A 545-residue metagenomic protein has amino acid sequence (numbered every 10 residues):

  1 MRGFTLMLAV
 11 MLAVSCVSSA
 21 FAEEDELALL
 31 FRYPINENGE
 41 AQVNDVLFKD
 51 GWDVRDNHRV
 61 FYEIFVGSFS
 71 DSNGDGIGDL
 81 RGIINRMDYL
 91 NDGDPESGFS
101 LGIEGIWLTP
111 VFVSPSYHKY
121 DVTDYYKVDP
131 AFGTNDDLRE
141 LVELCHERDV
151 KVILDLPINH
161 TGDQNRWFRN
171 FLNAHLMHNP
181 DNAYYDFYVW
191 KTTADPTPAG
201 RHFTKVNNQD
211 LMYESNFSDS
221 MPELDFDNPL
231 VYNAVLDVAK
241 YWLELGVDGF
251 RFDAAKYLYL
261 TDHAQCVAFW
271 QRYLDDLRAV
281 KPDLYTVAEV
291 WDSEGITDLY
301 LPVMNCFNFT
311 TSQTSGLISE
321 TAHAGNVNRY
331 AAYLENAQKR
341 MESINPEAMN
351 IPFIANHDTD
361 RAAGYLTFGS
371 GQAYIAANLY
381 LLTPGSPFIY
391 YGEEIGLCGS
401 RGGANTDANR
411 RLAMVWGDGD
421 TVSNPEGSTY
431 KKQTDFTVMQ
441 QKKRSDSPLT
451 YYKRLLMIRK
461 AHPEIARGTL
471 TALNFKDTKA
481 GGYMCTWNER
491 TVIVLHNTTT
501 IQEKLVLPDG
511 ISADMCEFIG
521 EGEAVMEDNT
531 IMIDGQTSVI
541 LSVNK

Functional and structural regions predicted by a protein language model:
M1-L6: Positively charged n-region of N-terminal signal peptides that target proteins for export
L8, L12-C16: Hydrophobic core
C16-E26: Sec-dependent signal peptide cleavage junction
D25-D225, L230-N233, E244, R251 (+2 more regions): Acidic/aromatic-lined carbohydrate-recognition and catalytic surfaces of CAZymes acting on diverse glycans
L30, N38-G39, D56, N356 (+3 more regions): Loop/helix patches that line or flank the sugar-binding groove of alpha-linked glycan CAZymes
D163-P196, L274-D275, A279-A413: Conserved alpha/beta catalytic core and glycan-binding cleft of carbohydrate-active enzymes
Q502-G520: Beta-strand-rich binding/interaction modules
E527-K545: C-terminal beta-strand-rich structural cap/linker in extracellular carbohydrate-active enzymes
